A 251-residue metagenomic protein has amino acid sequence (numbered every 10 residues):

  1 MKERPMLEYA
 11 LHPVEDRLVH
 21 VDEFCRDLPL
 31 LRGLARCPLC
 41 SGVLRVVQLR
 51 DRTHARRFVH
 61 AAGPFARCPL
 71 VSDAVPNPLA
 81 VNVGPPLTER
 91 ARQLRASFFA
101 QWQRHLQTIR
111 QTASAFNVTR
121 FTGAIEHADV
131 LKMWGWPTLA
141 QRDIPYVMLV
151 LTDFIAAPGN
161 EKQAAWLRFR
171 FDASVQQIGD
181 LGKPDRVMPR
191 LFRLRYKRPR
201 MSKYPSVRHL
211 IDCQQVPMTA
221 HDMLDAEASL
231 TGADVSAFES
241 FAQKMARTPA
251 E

Functional and structural regions predicted by a protein language model:
M1-E251: Intrinsically disordered, low-complexity linker/tail regions enriched in polar/charged residues
